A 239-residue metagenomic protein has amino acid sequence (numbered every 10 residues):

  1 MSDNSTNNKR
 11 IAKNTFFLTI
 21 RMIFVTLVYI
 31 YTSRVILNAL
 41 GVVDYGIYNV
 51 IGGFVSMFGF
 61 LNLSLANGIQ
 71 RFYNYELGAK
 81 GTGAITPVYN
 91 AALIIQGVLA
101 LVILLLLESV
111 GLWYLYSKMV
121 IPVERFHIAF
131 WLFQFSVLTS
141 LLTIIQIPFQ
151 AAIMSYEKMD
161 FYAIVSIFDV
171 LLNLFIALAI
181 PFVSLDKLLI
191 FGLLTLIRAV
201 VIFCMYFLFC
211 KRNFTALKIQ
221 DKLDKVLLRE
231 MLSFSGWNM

Functional and structural regions predicted by a protein language model:
M1-I11, L188-L194, Y206-M239: Interhelical loop/hinge segments that connect adjacent transmembrane helices in multipass membrane
N8-A12, N49, G83-V98, A129 (+1 more regions): Interfacial transmembrane-helix starts/ends
R10-Y75, L104-L107, N173-L174, S233-M239: Signature of the first transmembrane helix
R21, N49, I164-N213, F234: Hydrophobic alpha-helical transmembrane segments
L63-A79, S155, F214-T215, I219: Helix-loop junctions and terminal segments of transmembrane helices in multi-pass membrane transport/translocation
L104-E124: Short membrane-interface helical motifs at transmembrane helix boundaries in multi-pass membrane transporters
S109, P122-Q146, I167, F175 (+2 more regions): Alpha-helical transmembrane segments of multi-pass membrane proteins
L138-S166, L189, C210: Membrane-interface junctions at transmembrane-helix termini in multi-pass inner-membrane proteins
